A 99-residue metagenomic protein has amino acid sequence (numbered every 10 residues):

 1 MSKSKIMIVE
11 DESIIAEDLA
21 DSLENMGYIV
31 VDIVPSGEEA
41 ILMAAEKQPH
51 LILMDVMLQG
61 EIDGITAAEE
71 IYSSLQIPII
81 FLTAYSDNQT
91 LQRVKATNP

Functional and structural regions predicted by a protein language model:
M1-K5: Non-catalytic signal-transmission and effector/linker regions of two-component phosphorelay proteins
E12-D32: Two-component/phosphorelay signaling modules centered on CheY-like receiver
A20, I33-L51: Acidic, metal-coordinating helix/loop segments flanking the phosphotransfer/catalytic sites of two-component signaling
D21-M26, M43, R93-K95: Alpha-helical interaction/dimerization surfaces of two-component signaling modules
S36, I62-T66: Acidic catalytic/metal-coordinating carboxylates
A44, L53, A67-A68, Y72: Hydrophobic alpha-helical motif in two-component signaling modules
D55-V56, T83: Active-site residues of response regulator receiver
T66, S73, I80, S86-P99: Alpha4 helix (beta4-alpha4-beta5 surface) of REC/receiver domains from two-component response regulators
